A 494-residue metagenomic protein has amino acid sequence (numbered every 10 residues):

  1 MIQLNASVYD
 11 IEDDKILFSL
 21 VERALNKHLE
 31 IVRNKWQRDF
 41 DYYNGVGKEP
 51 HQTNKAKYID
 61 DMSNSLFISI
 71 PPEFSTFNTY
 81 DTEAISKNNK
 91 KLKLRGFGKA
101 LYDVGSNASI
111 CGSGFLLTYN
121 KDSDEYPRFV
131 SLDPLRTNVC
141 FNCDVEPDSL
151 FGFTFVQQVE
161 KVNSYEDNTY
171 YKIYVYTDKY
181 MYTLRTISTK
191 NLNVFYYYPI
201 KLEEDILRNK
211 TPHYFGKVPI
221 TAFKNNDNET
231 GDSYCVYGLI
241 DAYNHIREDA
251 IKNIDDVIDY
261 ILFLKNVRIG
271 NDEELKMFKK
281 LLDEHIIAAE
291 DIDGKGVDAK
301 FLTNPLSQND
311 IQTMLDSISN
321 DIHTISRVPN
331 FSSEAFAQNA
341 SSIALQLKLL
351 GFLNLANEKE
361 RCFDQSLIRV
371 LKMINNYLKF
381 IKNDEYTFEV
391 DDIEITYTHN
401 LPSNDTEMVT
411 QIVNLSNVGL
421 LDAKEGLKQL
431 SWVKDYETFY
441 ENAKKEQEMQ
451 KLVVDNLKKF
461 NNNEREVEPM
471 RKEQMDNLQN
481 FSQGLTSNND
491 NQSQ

Functional and structural regions predicted by a protein language model:
M1-R136, C140, L485-Q494: Extended, helix-rich architectural segments
H28-V32, D39, R95-A100, A108-F115 (+10 more regions): Short secondary-structure junctions and interdomain/linker hinges
D81-N88, V297-K300, L349: A short, surface-exposed helix-loop junction/capping segment
A84, K93-L101, A108, C235 (+5 more regions): Short amphipathic alpha-helical segments
N89, G105, I240, N244-R247 (+4 more regions): Short, well-ordered alpha-helical packing segments
I110, F115-N228: Extended, regular secondary-structure scaffolds
E204-A344: Extended, charged amphipathic alpha-helical segments
M277-D293, D310, S317-Q494: C-terminal helix-loop subdomains that flank or include functional centers
